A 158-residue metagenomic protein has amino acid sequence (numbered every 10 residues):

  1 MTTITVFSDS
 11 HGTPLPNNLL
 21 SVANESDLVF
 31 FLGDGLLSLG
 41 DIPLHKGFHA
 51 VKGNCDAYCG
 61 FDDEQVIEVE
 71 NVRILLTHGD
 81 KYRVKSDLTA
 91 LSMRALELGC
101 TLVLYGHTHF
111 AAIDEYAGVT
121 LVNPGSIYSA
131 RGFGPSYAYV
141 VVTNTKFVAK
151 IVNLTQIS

Functional and structural regions predicted by a protein language model:
T2, P16-N17, V69-E70, E97-L98 (+1 more regions): Binuclear metal-dependent phosphoesterase catalytic core
T2-E70: Core catalytic region of metal-dependent phosphoesterases/phosphodiesterases, especially metallo-beta-lactamase-like
H11-L15, L36-G40, C55-G60, Y82-S86 (+2 more regions): Active-site environment of divalent metal-dependent phosphoester hydrolases
A50, V103, L121-N123: Conserved beta-strand scaffold positions in the cores of enzyme catalytic domains, especially in NTP/NDP-utilizing
D56-L98, Y128-R131: Active-site-proximal segments of metal-dependent phosphoesterases and phosphodiesterases across multiple
Q65, A112-D114, S136-V140: Short beta-strand scaffold segments in enzyme catalytic cores
V69, Y116-A117: Structural motif
